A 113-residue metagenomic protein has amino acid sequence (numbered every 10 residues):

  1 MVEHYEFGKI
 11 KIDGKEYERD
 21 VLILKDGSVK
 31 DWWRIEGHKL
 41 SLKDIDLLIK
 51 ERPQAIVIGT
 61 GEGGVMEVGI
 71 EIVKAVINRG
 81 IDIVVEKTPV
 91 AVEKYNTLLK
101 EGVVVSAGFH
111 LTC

Functional and structural regions predicted by a protein language model:
M1-S41, T97-C113: Non-catalytic interface/targeting segments
K15-V21, I45-D46, M66-E71: A broad, low-specificity signal for short, low-complexity segments enriched in glycine/proline and polar/charged
K43-D44, K94: Short acidic active-site motifs
P53-E86: Mid-chain, well-packed structural core segment of small domains
E71-I72, G80, N96-V103: Short amphipathic alpha-helical patches
T88-E93: Short acidic loop-to-helix transition motifs that present clustered carboxylates
